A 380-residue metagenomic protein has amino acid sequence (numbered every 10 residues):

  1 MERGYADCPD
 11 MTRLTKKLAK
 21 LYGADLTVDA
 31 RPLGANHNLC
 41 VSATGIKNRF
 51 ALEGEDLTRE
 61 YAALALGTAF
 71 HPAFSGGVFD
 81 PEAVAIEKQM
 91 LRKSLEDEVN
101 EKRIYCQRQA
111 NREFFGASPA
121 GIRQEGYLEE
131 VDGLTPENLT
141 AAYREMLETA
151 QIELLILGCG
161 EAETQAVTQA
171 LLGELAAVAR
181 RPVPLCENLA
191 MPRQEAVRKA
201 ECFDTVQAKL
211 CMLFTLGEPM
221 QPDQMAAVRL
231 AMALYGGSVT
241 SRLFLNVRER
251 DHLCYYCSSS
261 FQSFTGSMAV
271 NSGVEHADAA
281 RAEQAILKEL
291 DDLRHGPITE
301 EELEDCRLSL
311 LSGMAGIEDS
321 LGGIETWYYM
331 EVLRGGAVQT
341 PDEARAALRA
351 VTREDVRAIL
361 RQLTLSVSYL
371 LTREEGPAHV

Functional and structural regions predicted by a protein language model:
M1, Q151, Q169, A177-S241 (+1 more regions): His/Glu-based metal-binding/catalytic segments typifying zinc-dependent metallopeptidases
E2-D10: Catalytic Zn2+-binding segment of zinc metalloproteases
R3-G4, L234, N246, D292: Active-site catalytic microenvironments for nucleophilic, acid-base chemistry
C8-P9, D56, M225, A280: Soluble non-cytosolic domains of exported or imported proteins
P9, E60, I86, S238 (+1 more regions): Charged, alpha-helix-enriched surfaces in structured cytosolic catalytic cores of large nucleotide-utilizing machines
K16-P182, E249-V380: Charge-rich, well-structured scaffold segments of protease-associated domains
